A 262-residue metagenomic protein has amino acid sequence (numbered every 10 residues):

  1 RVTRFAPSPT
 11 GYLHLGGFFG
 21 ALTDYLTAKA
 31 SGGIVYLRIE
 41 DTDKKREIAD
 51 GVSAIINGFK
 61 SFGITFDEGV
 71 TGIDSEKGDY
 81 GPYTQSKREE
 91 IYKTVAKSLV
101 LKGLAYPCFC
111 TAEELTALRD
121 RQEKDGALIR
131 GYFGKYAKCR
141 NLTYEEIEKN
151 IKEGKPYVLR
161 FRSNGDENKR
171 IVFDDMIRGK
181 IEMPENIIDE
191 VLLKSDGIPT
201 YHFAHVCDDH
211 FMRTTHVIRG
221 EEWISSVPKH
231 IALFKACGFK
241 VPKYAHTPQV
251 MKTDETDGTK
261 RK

Functional and structural regions predicted by a protein language model:
R1-A127, S225-F239, K243-A245, E255: N-terminal Rossmann-like or analogous alpha/beta NTP/dinucleotide-binding catalytic cores that position adenine
S98, Y106-P107, T111-K262: Active-site cores that bind ATP or allylic diphosphates and position pyrophosphate for catalysis
